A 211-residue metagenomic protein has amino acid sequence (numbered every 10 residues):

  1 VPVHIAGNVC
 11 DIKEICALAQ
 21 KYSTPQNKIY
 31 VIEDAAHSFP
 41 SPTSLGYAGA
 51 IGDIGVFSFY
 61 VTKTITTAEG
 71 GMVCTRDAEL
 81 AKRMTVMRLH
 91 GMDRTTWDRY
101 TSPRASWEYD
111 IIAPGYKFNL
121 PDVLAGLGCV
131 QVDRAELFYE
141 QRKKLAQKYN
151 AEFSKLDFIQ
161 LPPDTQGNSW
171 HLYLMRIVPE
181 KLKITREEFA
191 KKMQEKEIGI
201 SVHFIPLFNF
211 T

Functional and structural regions predicted by a protein language model:
V1-T67, M72-L80: Active-site phosphate-binding strand-loop segment of PLP-dependent enzymes
V1-V3, N8-K21, P42, A78-T211: PLP-dependent aminotransferase class I/II
